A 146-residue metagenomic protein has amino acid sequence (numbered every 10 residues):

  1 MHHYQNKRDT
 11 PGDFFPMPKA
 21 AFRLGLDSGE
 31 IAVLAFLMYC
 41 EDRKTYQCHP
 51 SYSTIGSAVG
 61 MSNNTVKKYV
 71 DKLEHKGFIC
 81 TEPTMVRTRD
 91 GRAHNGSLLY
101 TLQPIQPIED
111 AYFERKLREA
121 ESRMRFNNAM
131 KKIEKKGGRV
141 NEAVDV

Functional and structural regions predicted by a protein language model:
M1-V146: Electropositive, intrinsically flexible nucleic-acid-contacting patches
